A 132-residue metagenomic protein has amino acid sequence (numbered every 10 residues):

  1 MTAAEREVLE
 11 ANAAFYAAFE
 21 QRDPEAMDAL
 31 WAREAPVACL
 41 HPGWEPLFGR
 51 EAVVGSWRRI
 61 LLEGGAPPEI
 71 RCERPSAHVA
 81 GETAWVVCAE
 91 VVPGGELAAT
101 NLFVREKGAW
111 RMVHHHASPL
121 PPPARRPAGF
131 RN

Functional and structural regions predicted by a protein language model:
M1-A29, V37-N132: A beta-strand edge to alpha-helix "cap/lid" segment located at domain peripheries
A32: Helix-to-beta-strand junctions that scaffold the AdoMet/dcAdoMet cofactor pocket in Class I SAM-dependent enzymes
